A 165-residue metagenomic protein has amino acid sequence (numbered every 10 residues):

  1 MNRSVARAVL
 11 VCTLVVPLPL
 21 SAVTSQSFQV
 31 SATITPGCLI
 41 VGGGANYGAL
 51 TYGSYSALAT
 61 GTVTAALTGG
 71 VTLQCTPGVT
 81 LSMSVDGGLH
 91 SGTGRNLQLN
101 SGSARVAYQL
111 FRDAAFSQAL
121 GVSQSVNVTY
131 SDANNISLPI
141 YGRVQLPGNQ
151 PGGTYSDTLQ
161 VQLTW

Functional and structural regions predicted by a protein language model:
M1-V9: Bacterial N-terminal signal peptides that target proteins for export
V15, A107-F111, P139-R143: Ordered hydrophobic segments in well-structured contexts
P17-P19: N-terminal signal peptide c-region/cleavage motif recognized by signal peptidases
A22-N100, Q124-W165: N-terminal small/polar-rich segments of proteins
D86-G88, Q109-D113: Predominantly extracellular/luminal cell-surface or secreted proteins
N96-L99, S103-L110: Glycan-recognition/cleft segments
Q118-V122: Solvent-exposed adhesion/ligand-recognition segments of exported proteins
